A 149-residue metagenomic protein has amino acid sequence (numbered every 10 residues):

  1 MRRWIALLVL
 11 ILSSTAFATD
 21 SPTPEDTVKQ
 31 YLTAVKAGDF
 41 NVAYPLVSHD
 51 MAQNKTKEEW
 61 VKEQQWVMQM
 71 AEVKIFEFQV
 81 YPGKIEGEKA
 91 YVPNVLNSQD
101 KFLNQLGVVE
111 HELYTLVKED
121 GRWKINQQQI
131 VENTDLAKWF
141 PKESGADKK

Functional and structural regions predicted by a protein language model:
M1-W4: Positively charged n-region of N-terminal signal peptides that target proteins for export
A6-L8: Sec-dependent N-terminal signal peptides
L10-A18: Hydrophobic h-region of N-terminal signal peptides that target proteins for export in Gram-negative bacteria
A18-T19, T115: Intrinsically disordered, low-complexity Ser/Thr/Pro-rich tracts
D20, E25-D26, Q30, N41-P93: Short solvent-exposed beta->alpha transition segments
K84-K149: Exposed beta-sheet edge and beta->alpha loop/turn motif
